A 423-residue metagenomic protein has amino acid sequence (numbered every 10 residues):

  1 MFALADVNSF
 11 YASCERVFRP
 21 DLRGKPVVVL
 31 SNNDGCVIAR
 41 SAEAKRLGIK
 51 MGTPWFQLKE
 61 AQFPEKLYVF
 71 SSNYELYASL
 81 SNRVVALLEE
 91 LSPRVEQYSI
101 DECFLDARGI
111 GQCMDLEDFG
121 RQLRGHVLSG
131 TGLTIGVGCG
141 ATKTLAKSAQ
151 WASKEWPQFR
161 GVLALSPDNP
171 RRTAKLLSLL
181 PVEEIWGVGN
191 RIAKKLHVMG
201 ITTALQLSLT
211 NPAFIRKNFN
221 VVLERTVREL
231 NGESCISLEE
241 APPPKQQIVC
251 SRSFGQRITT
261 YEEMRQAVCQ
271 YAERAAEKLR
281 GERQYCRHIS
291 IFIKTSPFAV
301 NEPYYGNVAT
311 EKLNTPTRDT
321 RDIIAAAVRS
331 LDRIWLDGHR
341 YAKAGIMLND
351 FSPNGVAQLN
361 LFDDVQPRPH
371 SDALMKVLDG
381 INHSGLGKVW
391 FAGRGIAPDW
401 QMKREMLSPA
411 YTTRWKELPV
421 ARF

Functional and structural regions predicted by a protein language model:
M1-R228, S237, R368-H383, G387-F423: Gly/Gly-Pro- and Ser/Thr-rich, intrinsically disordered tail segments characteristic of DNA damage-repair and tolerance
K25, I135, R287-I289, A344 (+1 more regions): Change "...and in nucleic-acid phosphodiester-cleaving endonucleases..." to "...and in nucleic-acid processing enzymes
Y98-E102, G140-K143, Q284-H288, H339-K343: Short Gly/Ser/Thr- and Asp/Glu-enriched loop/turn motifs at secondary-structure junctions
C103-G109, V308-N314, A357-D363: Short, hydrophobic beta-strand segments
G109-I110, A141-A146, K294-A299, N349-N354: Short, internal active-site loops enriched in acidic
Q112-M114, W156, V300, S352-L359: Short, charged/polar, Gly/Pro-enriched secondary-structure boundary elements
E184, K194-R340, V356: DNA-contacting surface of Y-family translesion DNA polymerases
V328-S384, K388-V389: C-terminal hydrophobic structural anchor segments that stabilize assembly/packing rather than catalytic chemistry
